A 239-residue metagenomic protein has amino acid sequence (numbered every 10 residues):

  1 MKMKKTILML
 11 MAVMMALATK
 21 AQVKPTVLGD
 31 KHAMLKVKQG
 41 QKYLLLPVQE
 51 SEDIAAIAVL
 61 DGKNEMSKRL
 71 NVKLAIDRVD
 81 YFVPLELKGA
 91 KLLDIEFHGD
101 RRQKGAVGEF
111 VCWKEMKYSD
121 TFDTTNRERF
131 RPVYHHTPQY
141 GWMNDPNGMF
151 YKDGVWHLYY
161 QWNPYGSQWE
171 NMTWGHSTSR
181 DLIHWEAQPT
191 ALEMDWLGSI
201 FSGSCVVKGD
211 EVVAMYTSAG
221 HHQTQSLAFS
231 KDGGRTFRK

Functional and structural regions predicted by a protein language model:
K4-M9: Sec-dependent signal peptide recognition, specifically the positively charged N-region followed immediately by
M11-K20: Hydrophobic h-region of N-terminal signal peptides that target proteins for export in Gram-negative bacteria
V23-K239: Beta-rich carbohydrate-recognition and catalytic domains
